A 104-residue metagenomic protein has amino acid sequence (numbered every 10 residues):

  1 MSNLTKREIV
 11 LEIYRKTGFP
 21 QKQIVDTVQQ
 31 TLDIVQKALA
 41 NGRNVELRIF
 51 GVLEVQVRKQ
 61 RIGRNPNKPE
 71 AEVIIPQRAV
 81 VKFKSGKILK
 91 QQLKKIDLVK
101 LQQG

Functional and structural regions predicted by a protein language model:
M1-G104: Strongly charged
